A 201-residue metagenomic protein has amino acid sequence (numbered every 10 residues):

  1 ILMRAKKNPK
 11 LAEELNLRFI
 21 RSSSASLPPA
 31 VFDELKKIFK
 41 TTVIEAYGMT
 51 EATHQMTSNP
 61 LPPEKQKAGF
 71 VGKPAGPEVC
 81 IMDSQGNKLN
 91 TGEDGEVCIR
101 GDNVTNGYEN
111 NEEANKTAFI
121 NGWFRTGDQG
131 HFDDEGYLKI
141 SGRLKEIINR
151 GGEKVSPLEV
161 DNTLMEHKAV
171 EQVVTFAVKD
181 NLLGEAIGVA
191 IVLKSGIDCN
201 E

Functional and structural regions predicted by a protein language model:
I1-Q66, E78-C80, K88: Gly/Ser/Thr-rich phosphate-binding loop
R21, M82-D83, T91, T126 (+2 more regions): Hydrophobic alpha-helical segments, especially N-terminal targeting/anchoring helices
S24, G48, G72, G86 (+2 more regions): Active-site glycine-centered loops adjacent to acidic/histidine catalytic or metal-binding residues that shape
D33, G69, E113, N162: Active-site phosphate/pyrophosphate- and oxyanion-stabilizing loops and adjacent acidic/basic residues in soluble
I44-E51, V71-P74, F176-K179: Beta-strand->loop->alpha-helix junctions that form or flank phosphate-binding loops in nucleotide-handling enzymes
K73-G76, N87-A118, V155: Conserved ATP/PPi-binding loop(s) of AMP-dependent carboxylate-activating enzymes
C80-C98, D134-E135, I197-E201: Conserved beta-loop-beta connector loops within the AMP-binding
G101, N106-G107, Q129-E201: AMP-binding/adenylate-forming catalytic core of the ANL superfamily
